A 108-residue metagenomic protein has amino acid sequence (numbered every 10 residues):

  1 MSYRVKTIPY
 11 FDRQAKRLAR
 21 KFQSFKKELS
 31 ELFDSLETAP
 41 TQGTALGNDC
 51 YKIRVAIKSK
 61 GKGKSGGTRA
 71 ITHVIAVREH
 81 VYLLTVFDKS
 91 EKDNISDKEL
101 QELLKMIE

Functional and structural regions predicted by a protein language model:
M1-K62, V77-R78, K92-E108: Basic, Lys/Arg-enriched alpha-helical interface segments
R54, T68-A76, H80-V86: Short, hydrophobic/aromatic-rich beta-strand segments within well-structured domains
S65: Glycine-rich phosphate-binding loop at the start of an alpha helix
K89: Short, conserved catalytic or interaction motifs in soluble domains
